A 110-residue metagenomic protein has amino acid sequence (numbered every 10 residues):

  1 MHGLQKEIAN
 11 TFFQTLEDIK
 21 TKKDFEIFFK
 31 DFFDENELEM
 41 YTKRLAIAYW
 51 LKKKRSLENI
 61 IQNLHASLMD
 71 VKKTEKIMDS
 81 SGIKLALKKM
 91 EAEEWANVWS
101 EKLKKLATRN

Functional and structural regions predicted by a protein language model:
M1-E17: General nucleic-acid-binding
D24-K43: Short, Lys/Arg-enriched anionic-surface-contact patches
Y41-R55: Short, amphipathic alpha-helical "recognition" segments used to contact nucleic acids or chromatin
N59-H65: Short alpha-helical "recognition helix" segments of helix-turn-helix
V71-K72: Helix-turn-helix DNA-binding helix
K76-K89: Short, solvent-exposed alpha-helical "recognition" segments
K88-N110: Intrinsically disordered, low-complexity basic tails/linkers immediately adjacent to helix-turn-helix/homeobox/MYB/SANT
